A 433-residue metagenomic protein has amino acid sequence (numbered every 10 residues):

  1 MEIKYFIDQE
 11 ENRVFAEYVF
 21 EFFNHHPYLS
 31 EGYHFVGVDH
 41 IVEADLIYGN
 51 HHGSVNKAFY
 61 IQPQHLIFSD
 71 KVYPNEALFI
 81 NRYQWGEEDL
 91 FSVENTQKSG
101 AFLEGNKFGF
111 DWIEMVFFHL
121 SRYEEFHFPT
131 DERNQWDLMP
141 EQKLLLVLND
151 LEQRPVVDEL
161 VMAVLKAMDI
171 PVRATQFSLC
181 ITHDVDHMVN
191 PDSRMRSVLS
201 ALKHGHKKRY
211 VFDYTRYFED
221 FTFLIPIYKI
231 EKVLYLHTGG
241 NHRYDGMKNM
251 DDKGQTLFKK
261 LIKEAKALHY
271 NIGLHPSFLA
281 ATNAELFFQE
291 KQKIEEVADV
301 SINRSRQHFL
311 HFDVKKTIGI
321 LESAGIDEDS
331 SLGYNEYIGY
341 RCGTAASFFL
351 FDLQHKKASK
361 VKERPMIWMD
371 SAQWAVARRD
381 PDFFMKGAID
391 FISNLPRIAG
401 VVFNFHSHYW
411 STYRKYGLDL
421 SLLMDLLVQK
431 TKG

Functional and structural regions predicted by a protein language model:
M1-D252, A346, L353-G433: Terminal accessory/targeting
N134, G273, Y337-R341: Glycine-centered flexibility motif
D184, H275, L321: Conserved hydrophobic/aromatic pocket- or pore-lining residues that grip, position, or stack substrates in active sites
P191, E219-F312, S407: Metal-dependent polysaccharide deacetylase catalytic core of the NodB/CE4 family, i.e., the active-site-bearing domain
H275, S331-G333, N404-H408: Short acidic/histidine-rich active-site segments
F278-K357, R414-K415: Catalytic domains of cell-wall/extracellular-matrix polysaccharide-remodeling enzymes, centered on de-N-acetylation
